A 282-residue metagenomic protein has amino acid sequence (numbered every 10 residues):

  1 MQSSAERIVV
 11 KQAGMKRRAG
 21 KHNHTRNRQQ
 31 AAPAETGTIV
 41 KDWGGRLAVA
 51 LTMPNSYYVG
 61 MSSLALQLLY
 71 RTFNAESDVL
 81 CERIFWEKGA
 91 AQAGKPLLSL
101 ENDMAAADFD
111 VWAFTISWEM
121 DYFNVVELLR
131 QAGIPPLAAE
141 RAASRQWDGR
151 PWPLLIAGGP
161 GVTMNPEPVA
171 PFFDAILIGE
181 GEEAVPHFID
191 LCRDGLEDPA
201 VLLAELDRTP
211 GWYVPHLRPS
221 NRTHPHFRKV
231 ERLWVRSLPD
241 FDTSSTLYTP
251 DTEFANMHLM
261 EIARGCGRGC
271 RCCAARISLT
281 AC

Functional and structural regions predicted by a protein language model:
M1-G44, A93-L98: Short N-terminal or domain-adjacent regulatory/targeting segments
A34-G45, N102-M104, Q146-W147, L203-A204 (+1 more regions): Short boundary motifs at domain starts and secondary-structure transition points
D42-V49, A107-D110, P151, E253-M257: A short, charged/proline- and glycine-enriched loop that marks the coil->beta-strand transition at the N-terminal
A50-V59, L80-G89, D110-Y122, P136 (+2 more regions): Core AdoMet radical
M61-L69: Conserved alpha-helical elements of sugar-nucleotide-dependent glycosyltransferases
L68-L80: Short helix-loop-beta junction
W86-H224: Glycine-rich beta-alpha loop elements in corrinoid/cobalamin-binding modules across cobalamin-dependent enzymes
D240-C282: Radical SAM [4Fe-4S] cluster-binding motif and immediate context
